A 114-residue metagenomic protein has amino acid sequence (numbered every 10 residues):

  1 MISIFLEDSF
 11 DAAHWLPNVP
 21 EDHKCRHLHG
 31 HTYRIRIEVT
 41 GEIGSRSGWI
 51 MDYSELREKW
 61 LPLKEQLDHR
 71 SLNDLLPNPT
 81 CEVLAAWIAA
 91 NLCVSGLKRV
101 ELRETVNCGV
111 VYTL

Functional and structural regions predicted by a protein language model:
M1-L114: Charge-rich, low-complexity N-terminal segments
